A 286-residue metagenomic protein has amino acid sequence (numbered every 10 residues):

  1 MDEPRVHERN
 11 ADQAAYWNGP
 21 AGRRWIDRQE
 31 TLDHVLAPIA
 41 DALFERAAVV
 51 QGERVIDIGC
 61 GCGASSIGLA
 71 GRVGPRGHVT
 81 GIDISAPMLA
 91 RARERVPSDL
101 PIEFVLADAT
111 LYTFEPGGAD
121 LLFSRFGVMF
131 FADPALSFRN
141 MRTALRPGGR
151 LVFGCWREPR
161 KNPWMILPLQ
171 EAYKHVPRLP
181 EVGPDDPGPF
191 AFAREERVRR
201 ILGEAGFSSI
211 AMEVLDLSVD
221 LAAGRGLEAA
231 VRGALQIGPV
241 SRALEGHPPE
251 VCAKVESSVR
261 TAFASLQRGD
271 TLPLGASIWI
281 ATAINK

Functional and structural regions predicted by a protein language model:
D2-E53, A64-G68, M88-R91, R95 (+1 more regions): Conserved class I S-adenosyl-L-methionine
E3-H7, D12, Y16, A21 (+3 more regions): Conserved Class I S-adenosyl-L-methionine
R54-Y112, L136: Class I SAM-dependent methyltransferase SAM/SAH-binding core
G74, F131-A132, L145-P147: Helix-to-beta-strand junctions that scaffold the AdoMet/dcAdoMet cofactor pocket in Class I SAM-dependent enzymes
T110-L122: A short acidic, Gly/Pro-enriched loop at the edge of an enzyme's catalytic core that lines a small-molecule cofactor
A119-F126, V152: Short SAM/SAH-binding signature in class I
F131-M141: A short, conserved alpha-helix within the catalytic core of class I
A135, R146, R150-A223: Conserved catalytic/acceptor-binding region of the Class I
